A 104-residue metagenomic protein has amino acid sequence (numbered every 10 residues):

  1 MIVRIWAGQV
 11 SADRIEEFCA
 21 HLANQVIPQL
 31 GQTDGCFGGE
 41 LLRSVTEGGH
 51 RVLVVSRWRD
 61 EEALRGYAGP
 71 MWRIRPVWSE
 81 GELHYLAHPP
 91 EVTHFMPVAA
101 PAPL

Functional and structural regions predicted by a protein language model:
I2-Q9, E40-P70: Short, well-ordered beta-strand segments in beta-rich or mixed alpha/beta enzyme and ligand-binding folds
I2-T33: N-terminal first-folded block
E16, E62-L64, A100-A102: Residue-level signal for secondary-structure boundary sites
N24-F37, R57-T93: An amphipathic, aromatic/His-enriched active-site/gating alpha helix that lines ligand/cofactor pockets
H94-L104: Acidic/histidine-enriched, glycine/proline-rich intrinsically disordered or flexible terminal extensions
